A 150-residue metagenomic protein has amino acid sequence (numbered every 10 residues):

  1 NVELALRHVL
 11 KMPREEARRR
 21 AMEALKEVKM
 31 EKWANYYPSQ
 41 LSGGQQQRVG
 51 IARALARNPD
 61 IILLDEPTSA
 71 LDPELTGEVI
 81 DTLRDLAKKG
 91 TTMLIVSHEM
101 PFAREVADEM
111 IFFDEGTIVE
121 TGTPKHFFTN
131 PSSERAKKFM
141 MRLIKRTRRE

Functional and structural regions predicted by a protein language model:
Y36, R57, K89: Conserved signature/switch motifs of ABC ATPase nucleotide-binding domains
Y37-L41, Q45: Conserved ABC ATPase signature
I62-D65: Catalytic Walker B motif of ABC-type/P-loop ATPase nucleotide-binding domains
P73-L75: Helix N-cap at the start of a conserved alpha-helix in ABC-type nucleotide-binding domains
S97-H98: H-loop/switch region of ABC-family ATPase nucleotide-binding domains
A103-E105: A short, surface-exposed alpha-helical micro-motif characterized by mixed small hydrophobic and charged/polar residues
